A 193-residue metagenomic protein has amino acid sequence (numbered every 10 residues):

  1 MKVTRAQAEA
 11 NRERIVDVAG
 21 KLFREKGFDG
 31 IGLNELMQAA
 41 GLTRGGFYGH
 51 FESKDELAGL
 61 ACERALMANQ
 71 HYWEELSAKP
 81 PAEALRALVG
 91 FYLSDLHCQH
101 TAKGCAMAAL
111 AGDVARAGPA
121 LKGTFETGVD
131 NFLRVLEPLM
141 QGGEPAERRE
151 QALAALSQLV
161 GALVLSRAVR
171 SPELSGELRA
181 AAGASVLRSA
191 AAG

Functional and structural regions predicted by a protein language model:
M1-A10, G193: N-terminal intrinsically disordered/low-complexity leader segments
A8, P81, L85, R148-A155: Short amphipathic alpha-helix in the helical subdomain of ABC transporter nucleotide-binding domains
R14, V18-E56, L60: Helix-turn-helix
L60, E74-G104, G142: Hydrophobic alpha-helical connector segments
M67-Q70, E74-L76, R86, K103 (+2 more regions): Amphipathic alpha-helical packing segments from all-alpha helical-bundle domains
L85, G104-A108, A152, A162: A general structural signal for well-ordered alpha-helical segments in protein cores
L93-H97, M107-R116: Helix-loop "lid/cap" segments that line or gate small-molecule binding pockets
G118-T127, M140-G193: Hydrophobic/aromatic-rich alpha-helical bundle segments in the mid-to-C-terminal region
